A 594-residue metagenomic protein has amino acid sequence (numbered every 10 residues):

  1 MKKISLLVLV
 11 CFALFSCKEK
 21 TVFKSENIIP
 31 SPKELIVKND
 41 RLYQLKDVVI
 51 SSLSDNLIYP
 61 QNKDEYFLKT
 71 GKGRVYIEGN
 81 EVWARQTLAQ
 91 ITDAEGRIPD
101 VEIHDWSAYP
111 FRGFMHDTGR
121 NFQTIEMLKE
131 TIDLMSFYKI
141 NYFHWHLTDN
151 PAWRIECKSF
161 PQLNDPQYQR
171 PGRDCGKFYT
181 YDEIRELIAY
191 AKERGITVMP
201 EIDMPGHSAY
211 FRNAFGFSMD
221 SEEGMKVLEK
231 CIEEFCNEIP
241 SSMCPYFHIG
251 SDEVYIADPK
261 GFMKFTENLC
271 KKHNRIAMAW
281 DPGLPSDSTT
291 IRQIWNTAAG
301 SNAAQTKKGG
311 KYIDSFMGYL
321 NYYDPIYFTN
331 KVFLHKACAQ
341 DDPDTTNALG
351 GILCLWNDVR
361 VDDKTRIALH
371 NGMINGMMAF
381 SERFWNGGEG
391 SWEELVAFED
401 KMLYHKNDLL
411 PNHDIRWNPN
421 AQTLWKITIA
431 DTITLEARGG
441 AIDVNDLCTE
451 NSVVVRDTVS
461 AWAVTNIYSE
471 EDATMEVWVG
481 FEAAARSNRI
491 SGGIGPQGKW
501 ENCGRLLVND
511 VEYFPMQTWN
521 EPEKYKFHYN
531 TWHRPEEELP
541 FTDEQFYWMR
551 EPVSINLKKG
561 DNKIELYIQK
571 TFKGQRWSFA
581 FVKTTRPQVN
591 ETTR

Functional and structural regions predicted by a protein language model:
M1-S25: Bacterial Sec-dependent N-terminal signal peptides
C17-I103, A279, Y404-I415: Acidic, contiguous N-terminal accessory segments
F67, G71-C244, N357-V359, F527-T542 (+1 more regions): Feature activates predominantly on carbohydrate-active enzymes
F178, R489-A580: Beta-strand-rich ligand-recognition modules
F211-I291, W295-A304: Active-site neighborhood of glycoside hydrolase catalytic domains
A298-I427: Flexible, acidic glycine-rich loops studded with aromatic residues
I415-E471, K524-Y547, K570-F572, R576: Extended carbohydrate-recognition surfaces in non-catalytic/accessory domains of CAZymes and lectin-like proteins
E471-G498: A short beta-strand element within beta-rich, extracytoplasmic domains of secreted/secretory-pathway proteins
